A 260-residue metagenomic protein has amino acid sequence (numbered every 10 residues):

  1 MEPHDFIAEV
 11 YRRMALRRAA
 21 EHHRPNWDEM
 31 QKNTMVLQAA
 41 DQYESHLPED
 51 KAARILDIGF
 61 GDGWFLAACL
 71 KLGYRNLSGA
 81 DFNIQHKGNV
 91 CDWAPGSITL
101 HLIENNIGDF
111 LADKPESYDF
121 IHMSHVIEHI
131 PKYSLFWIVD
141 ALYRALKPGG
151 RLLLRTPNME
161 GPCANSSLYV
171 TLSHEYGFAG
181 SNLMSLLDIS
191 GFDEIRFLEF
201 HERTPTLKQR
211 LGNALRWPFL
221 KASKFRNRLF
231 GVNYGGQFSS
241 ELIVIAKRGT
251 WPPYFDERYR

Functional and structural regions predicted by a protein language model:
M1-E116, F120-S124, Y133-D140, F200 (+2 more regions): Conserved N-terminal segment of class I S-adenosyl-L-methionine
C91-D92, A164-L168, T206-L211: Short aromatic-enriched loop/helix-cap "lid" or pocket-rim segments at secondary-structure transitions that line
E128-I130: A short His-aromatic
L146-L152: Short glycine-dipeptide loop
L153, E199-R260: A C-terminal cap/extension of S-adenosyl-L-methionine-dependent methyltransferases that defines the acceptor-substrate
L154-H174: Short, glycine-/aromatic-enriched active-site segment of Class I SAM-dependent methyltransferases
E175-G191: Short alpha-helix
